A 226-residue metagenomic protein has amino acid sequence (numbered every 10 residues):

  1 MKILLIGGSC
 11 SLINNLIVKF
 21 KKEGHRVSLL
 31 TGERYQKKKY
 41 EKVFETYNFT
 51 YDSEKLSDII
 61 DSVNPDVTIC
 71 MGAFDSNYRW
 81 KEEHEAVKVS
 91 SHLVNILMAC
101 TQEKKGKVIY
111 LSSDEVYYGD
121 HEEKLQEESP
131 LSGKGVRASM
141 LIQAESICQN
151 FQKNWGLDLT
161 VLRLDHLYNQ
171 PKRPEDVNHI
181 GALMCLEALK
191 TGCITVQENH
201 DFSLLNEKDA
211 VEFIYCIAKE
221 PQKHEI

Functional and structural regions predicted by a protein language model:
I3-E23: N-terminal Rossmann NAD(P)H-binding glycine-rich loop of SDR-like oxidoreductase domains
H25-R34: Conserved glycine-rich Rossmann-like NAD(P)H-binding loop of the short-chain dehydrogenase/reductase
Y40, Y78-H84, G119-E123, R173: Conserved catalytic-core motifs of eukaryotic protein kinase domains, centered on the activation segment
F49-K88: NAD(P)H-binding glycine-rich loop region in Rossmannoid oxidoreductase-like domains and their noncatalytic homologs
D61, W80-V94, M98, K105 (+1 more regions): Catalytic Tyr-X3-Lys loop
T68-C70, V94-V136: Conserved Rossmann-fold NAD(P)-dependent oxidoreductase catalytic core, especially the SDR/UDP-sugar
A86-V87, S129, G133-E145, E175-A182 (+1 more regions): Short-chain dehydrogenase/reductase
Q149-F202, E207-V211, Y215-C216: NAD(P)-dependent short-chain dehydrogenase/reductase
